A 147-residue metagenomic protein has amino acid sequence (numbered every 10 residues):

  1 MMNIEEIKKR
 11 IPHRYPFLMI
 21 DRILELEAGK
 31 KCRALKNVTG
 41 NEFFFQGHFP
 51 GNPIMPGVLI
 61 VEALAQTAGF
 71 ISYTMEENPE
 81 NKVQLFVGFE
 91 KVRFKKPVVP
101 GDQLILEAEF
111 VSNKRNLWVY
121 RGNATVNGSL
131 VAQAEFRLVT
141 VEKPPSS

Functional and structural regions predicted by a protein language model:
M1, A68-I105, V131-Q133, L138-V139: Hydrophobic beta-strand-centered segment that forms part of the acyl-chain substrate-binding groove
M2-R14, N81: Short aromatic-glycine motifs in intrinsically disordered, low-complexity regions
K8, G51, F94-K96: Beta-strand-rich interaction surfaces with strong enrichment in secreted/lumenal proteins
Y15-M55: Catalytic strand-loop segment that frames the active site of acyl-thioester-processing enzymes
I20-D21, F89, V119, Q133: Hydrophobic residues on conserved beta-strands that form the core of alpha/beta folds
D21-L24, E90, K95, E107-V111 (+1 more regions): Conserved positions in beta-strands of structured domains
I23, M55-N78: Active-site helix/loop of acyl-thioester processing domains in fatty-acid/polyketide metabolism, spanning hotdog-fold
V99-D102, E109-S147: HotDog/MaoC-like acyl-thioester-processing domains
